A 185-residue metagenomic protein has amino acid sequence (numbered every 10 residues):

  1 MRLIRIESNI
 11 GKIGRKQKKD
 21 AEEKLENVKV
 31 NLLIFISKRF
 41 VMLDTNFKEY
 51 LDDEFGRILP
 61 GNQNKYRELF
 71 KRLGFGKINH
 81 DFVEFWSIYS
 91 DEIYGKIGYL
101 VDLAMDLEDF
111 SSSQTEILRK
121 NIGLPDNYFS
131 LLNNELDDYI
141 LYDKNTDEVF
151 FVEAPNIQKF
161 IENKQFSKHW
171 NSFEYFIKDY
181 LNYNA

Functional and structural regions predicted by a protein language model:
L3-I6, V28-I140, Y183: A surface-exposed partner-binding patch
S8-I10: Short terminal hydrophobic/aromatic SLiMs and anchors at protein ends
K12-K19, K24-N27: Polybasic, lysine-rich low-complexity intrinsically disordered segments
K16-K19, D91, Y175: Intrinsically disordered, low-complexity regulatory segments enriched in acidic/serine/proline/glutamine/glycine
Y139, E148-V149, I177-A185: A broadly tuned preference for mixed-charge, low-complexity surface segments
N145-Q158: Intrinsically disordered, low-complexity regulatory segments enriched in Ser/Thr/Pro and charged residues
I157-D179: Compact, glycine/acidic-enriched structural inserts
